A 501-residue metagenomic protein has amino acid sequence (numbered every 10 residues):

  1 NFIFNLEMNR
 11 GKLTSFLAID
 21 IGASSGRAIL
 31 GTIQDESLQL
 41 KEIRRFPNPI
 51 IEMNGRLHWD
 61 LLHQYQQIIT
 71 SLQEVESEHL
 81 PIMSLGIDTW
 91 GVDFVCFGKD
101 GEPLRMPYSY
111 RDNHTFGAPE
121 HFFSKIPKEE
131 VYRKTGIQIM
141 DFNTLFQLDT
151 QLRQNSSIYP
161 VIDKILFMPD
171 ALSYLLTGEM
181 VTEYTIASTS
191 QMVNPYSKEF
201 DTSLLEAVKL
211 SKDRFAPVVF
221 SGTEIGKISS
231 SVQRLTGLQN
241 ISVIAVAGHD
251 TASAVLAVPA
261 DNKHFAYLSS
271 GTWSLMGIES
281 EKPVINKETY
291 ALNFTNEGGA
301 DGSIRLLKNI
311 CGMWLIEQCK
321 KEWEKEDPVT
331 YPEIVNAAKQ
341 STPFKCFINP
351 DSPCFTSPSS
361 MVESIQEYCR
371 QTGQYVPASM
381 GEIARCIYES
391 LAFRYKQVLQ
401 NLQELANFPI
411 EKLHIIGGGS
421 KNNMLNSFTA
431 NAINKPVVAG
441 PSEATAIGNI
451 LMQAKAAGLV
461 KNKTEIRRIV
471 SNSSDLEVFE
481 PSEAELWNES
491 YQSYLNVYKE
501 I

Functional and structural regions predicted by a protein language model:
N1-R105, R133, Q233-V243, I433-K435: N-terminal glycine/serine-rich phosphate-binding loop of ATP-dependent small-molecule kinases, especially carbohydrate
L17-A18, F123-T135, F146-F167, S173-L175 (+8 more regions): Active-site core segments that coordinate phosphate-bearing ligands/cofactors across diverse enzyme families
R45, Y108-T115, T272-S274, P441-T445: Short, acidic/turn-prone active-site loops that include or flank metal/cofactor- and phosphate-binding residues
S77-Y110, Q138-T144, P169, S173-N194 (+1 more regions): Short beta-strand-loop/turn "lid" adjacent to the catalytic site in phosphate-handling enzymes
P81-T89, K164, P217, F408-G417: Short glycine-rich phosphate-binding loop at a beta-alpha junction
D88-V92, S221-G222, S270-W273, K412-S420: Glycine-rich beta-strand-to-loop/alpha-helix junction loops that act as flexible
Y108-K125, L451: Short alpha-helix plus adjacent loop in nuclease-associated cores
